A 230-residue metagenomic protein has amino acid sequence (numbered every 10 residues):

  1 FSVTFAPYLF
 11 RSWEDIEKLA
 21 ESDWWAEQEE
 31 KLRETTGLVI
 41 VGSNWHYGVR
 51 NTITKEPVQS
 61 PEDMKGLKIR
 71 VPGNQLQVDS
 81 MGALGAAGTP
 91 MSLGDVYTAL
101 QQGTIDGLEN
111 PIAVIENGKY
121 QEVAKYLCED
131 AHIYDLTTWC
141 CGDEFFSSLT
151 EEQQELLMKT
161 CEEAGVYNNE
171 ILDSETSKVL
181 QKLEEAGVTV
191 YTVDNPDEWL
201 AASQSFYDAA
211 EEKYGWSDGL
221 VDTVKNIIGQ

Functional and structural regions predicted by a protein language model:
F1-D15, W24, R33-Q230: N-terminal secretory/targeting leader peptides
L19-Q28: Signature of the catalytic double-stranded beta-helix
